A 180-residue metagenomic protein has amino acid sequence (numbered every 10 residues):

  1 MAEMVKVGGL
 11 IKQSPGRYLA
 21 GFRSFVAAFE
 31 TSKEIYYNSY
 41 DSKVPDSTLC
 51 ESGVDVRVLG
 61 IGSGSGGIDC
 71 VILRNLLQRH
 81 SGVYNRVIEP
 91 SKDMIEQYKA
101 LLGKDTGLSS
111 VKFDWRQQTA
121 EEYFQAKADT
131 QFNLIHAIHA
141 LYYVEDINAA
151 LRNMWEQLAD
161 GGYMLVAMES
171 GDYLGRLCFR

Functional and structural regions predicted by a protein language model:
M1-G53: Class I SAM-dependent methyltransferase Rossmann-like catalytic core, especially the SAM/SAH-binding loop
G53-V56, H80-V83, Q131-F132, G161: A general structural motif
V56-Y123: Class I SAM-dependent methyltransferase SAM/SAH-binding core
Y98-A100, K127-A128, R176-F179: Short aromatic-enriched loop/helix-cap "lid" or pocket-rim segments at secondary-structure transitions that line
E122-I135: A short acidic, Gly/Pro-enriched loop at the edge of an enzyme's catalytic core that lines a small-molecule cofactor
F132-N148: A short SAM/SAH-binding and catalytic strip from SAM-dependent methyltransferases
N148-Y163: A short glycine-rich, Lys/Arg-flanked "PGG" loop and its adjoining helix->strand segment in the class I
G162-R180: Conserved class I S-adenosyl-L-methionine
